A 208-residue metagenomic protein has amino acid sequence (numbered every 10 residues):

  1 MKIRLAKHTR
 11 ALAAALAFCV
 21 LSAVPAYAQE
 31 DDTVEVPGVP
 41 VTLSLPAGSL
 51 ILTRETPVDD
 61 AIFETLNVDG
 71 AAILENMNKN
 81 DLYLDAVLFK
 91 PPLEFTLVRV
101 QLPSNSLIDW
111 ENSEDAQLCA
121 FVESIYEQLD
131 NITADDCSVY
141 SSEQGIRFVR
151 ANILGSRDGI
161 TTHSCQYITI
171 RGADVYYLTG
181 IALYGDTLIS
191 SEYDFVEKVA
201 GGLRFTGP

Functional and structural regions predicted by a protein language model:
K2-A13: Bacterial N-terminal signal peptides that target proteins for export
A13-A23: Bacterial N-terminal signal peptides
V24-A28: Sec/Tat signal peptide C-region and signal peptidase I cleavage site
P37-D59: Proline-anchored loop/turn motifs at beta-strand termini and strand-loop-strand connectors
S49, V175-P208: Surface-exposed amphipathic alpha-helical segments
P57-C165: Conserved polar/disulfide-associated segments of primarily extracytoplasmic proteins
V139-R147, I170-A173, G207-P208: A short, structured loop/turn motif at beta-sheet edges
H163-Y177: A short, solvent-exposed beta-edge/loop patch
